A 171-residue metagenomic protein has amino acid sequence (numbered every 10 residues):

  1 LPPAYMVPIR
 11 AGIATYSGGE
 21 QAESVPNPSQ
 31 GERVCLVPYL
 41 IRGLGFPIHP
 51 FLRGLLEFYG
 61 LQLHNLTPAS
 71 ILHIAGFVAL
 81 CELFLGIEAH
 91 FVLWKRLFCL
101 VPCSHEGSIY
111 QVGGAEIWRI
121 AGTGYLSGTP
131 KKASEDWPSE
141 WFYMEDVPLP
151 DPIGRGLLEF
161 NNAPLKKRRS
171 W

Functional and structural regions predicted by a protein language model:
L1-W171: Residue-register detector that marks a fixed positional context within folded domains
